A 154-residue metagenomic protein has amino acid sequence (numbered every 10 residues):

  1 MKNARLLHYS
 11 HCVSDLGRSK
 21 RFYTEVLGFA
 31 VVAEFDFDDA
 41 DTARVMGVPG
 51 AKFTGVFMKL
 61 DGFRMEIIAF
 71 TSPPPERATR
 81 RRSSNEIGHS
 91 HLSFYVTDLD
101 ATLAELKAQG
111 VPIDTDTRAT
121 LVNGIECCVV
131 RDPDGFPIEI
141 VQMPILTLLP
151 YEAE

Functional and structural regions predicted by a protein language model:
M1-K2, H11, F94-E154: Vicinal oxygen chelate
A4-H8, F53, I87-H91: Short, solvent-exposed beta-strand edge segments and adjacent coil->beta transition regions
C12-G62, A101, A108: Core segments of cupin and vicinal oxygen chelate
D39-T42, P75-T79, D116-T120: A cross-kingdom feature marking solvent-exposed beta-strand/loop segments within repeated, beta-rich binding/scaffold
D61-R64, F136: Short acidic/polar mixed-charge low-complexity motifs
I67-I68: Helix-adjacent hinge/juxtasegments
E76-R80, L149-E152: A short, polar/proline- and glycine-enriched secondary-structure boundary/capping micro-motif
